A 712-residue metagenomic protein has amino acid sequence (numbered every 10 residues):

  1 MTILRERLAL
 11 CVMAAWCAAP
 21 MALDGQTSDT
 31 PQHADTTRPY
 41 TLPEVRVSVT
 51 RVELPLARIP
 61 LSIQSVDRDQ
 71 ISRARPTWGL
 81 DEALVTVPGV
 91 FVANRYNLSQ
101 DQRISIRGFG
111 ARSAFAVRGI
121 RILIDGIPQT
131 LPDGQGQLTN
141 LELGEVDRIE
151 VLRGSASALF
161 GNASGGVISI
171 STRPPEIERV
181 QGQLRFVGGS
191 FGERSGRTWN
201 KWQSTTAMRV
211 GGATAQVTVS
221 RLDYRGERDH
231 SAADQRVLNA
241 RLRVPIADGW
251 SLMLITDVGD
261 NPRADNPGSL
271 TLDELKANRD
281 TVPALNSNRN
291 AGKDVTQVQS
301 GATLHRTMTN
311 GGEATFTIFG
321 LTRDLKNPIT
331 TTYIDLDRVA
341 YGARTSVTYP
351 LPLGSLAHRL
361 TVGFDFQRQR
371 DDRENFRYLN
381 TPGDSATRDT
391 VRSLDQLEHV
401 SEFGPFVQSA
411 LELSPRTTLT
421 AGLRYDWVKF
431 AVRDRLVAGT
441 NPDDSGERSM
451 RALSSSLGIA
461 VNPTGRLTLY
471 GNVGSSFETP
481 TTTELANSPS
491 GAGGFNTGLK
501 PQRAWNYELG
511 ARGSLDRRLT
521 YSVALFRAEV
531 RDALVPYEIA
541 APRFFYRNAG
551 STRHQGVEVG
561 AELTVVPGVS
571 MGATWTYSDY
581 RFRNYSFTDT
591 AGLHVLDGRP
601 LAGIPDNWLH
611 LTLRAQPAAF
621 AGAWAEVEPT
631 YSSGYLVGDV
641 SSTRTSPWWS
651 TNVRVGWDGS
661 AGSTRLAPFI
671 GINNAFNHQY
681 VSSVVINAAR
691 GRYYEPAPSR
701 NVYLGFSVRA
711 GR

Functional and structural regions predicted by a protein language model:
A111, I120, I127-R153: Short acidic/polar hinge/loop motifs at secondary-structure boundaries that mediate gating or recognition
S155-S157, V167, T172-T206, V219 (+2 more regions): Short strand-turn segments of transmembrane beta-barrel domains in outer membranes, especially the first one or two
S195-N266, G292-T307, G354, V407-L413 (+1 more regions): Transmembrane beta-barrel wall of Gram-negative outer-membrane proteins
A207, G471, G598-R712: Conserved C-terminal beta-signal and adjacent last beta-strands/turns of outer-membrane beta-barrel proteins
A247, M253-D257, P352-L353, A357-T361 (+2 more regions): Structural signature of Gram-negative outer-membrane beta-barrels, strongest in the C-terminal barrel of TonB-dependent
P262-A264, S269-D273, R368-S385, K429-L436 (+8 more regions): Surface-exposed extracellular loop regions of Gram-negative outer-membrane beta-barrel proteins, predominantly
T303-T307, E313-K326, N462, T468-G474 (+3 more regions): Membrane-embedded beta-barrel scaffold of Gram-negative outer-membrane proteins
Y349, F526-E529, R547-G638, S707-R709: Gram-negative outer-membrane beta-barrel transporters
